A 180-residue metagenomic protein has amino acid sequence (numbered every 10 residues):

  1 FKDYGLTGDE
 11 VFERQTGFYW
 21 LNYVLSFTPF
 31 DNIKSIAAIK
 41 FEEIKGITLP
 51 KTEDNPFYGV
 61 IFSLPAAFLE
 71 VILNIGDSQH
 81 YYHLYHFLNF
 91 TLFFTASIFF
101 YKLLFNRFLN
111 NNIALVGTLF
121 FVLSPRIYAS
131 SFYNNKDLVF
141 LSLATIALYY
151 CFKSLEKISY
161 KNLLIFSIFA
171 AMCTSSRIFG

Functional and structural regions predicted by a protein language model:
F1-F12: Helix-to-loop transition at the C-terminal end of transmembrane segments
T7, F132-V139: Short acidic/glycine- and proline-prone juxtamembrane loop motifs at membrane-interface regions of multi-pass membrane
L21-F90: Interfacial juxtamembrane loops and adjacent helix segments that form the catalytic/substrate-binding surfaces
Q79, I98-L123, E156-K161, I165: Transmembrane-helix signature of polytopic, membrane-embedded enzymes that assemble or transfer cell-envelope glycans
L84-F108, I146, Y150: Transmembrane-helix motifs of polytopic, lipid-linked glycan transferases
T91, R107-F108, L123, N134-N135 (+3 more regions): Transmembrane helix irregularities
F99-K102, V139-E156, I165, F169: Specific aromatic-rich, kink-prone transmembrane helix
G117-V122, A129, Y149, A170 (+1 more regions): Short helix- or helix-capping micro-motifs that position conserved polar/aromatic residues at function-defining sites
